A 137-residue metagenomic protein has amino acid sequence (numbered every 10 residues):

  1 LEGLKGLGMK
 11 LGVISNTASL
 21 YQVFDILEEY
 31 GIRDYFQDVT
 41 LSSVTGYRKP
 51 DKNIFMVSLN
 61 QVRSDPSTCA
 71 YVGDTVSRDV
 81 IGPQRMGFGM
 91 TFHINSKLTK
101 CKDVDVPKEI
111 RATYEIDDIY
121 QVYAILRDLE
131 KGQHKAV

Functional and structural regions predicted by a protein language model:
E2-K5, K10, I14-L20, F24-V137: Asp-based, Mg2+/Mn2+-dependent phosphohydrolase catalytic module
